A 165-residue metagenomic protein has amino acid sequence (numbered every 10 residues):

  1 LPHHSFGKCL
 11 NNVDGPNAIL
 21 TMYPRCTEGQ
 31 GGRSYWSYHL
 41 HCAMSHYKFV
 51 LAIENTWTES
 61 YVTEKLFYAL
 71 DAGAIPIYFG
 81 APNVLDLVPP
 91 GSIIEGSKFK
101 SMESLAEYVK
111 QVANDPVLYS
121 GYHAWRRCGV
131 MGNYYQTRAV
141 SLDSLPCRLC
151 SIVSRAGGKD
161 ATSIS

Functional and structural regions predicted by a protein language model:
L1-S165: Pol beta-like nucleotidyltransferase catalytic core
